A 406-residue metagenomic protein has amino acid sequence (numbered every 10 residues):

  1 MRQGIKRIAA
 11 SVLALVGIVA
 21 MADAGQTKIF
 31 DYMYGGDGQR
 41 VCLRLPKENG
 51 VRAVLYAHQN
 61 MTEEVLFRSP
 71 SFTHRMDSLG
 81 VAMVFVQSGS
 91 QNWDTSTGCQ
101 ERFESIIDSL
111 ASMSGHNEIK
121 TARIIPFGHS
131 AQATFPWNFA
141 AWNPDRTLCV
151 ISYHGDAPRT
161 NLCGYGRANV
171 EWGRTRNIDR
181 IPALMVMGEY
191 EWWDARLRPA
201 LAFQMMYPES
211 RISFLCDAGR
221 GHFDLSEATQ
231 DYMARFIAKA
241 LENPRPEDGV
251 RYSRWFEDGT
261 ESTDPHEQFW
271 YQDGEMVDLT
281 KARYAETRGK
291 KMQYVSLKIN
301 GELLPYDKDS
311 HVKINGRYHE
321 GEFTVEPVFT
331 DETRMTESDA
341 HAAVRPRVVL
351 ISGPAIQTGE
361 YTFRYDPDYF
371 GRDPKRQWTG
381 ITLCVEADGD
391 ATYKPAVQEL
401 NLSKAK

Functional and structural regions predicted by a protein language model:
M21-V54, I124-F139, N143-D145, I151 (+2 more regions): A domain-start/cap signature at the N-terminus of enzymes
E48, D94-T134, A141-T147: Gly/Ser-rich "nucleophile elbow"/oxyanion-hole loop immediately N-terminal to the catalytic nucleophile in hydrolases
R52-V54, Q59-S109: Active-site machinery of serine-nucleophile hydrolases
C149-Q230: The feature captures the conserved acid-bearing segment of alpha/beta-hydrolase catalytic domains
S210, A218-K308: Alpha/beta-hydrolase-fold serine-hydrolase catalytic core, especially in secreted/extracellular enzymes
M292-T324, V328-R334, P395-K406: Short S/T/G/P-enriched beta-strand
D307-D309, V328-Q357: Short flexible loop/turn segments that cap and initiate beta-strands
F329, L383-Y393: Enriched for extracellular/lumenal, surface-exposed ectodomains of secreted and cell-surface proteins
